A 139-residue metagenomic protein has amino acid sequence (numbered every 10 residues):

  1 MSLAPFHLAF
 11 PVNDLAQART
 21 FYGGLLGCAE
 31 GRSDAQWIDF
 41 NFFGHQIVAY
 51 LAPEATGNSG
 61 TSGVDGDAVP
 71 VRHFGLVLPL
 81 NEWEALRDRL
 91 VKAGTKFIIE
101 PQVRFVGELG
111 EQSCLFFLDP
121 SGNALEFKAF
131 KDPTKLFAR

Functional and structural regions predicted by a protein language model:
M1-A16, H73-F74, L78, A129-R139: N-terminal beta-strand motif that seeds the catalytic metal site of vicinal oxygen chelate
M1-A4, D67-V71, E108-L109: Short glycine-enriched loop/turn motifs at secondary-structure junctions
F10-T56: Core segments of cupin and vicinal oxygen chelate
Q17-A18, N81-L86: Short, conserved charged micro-motifs
A35, F42-G44, A68-H73, K92: Short connector loops at helix/strand junctions that flank enzyme active sites, especially segments positioning acidic
S62-P79: Helix-adjacent hinge/juxtasegments
R87-D88, K92-R139: Vicinal oxygen chelate
